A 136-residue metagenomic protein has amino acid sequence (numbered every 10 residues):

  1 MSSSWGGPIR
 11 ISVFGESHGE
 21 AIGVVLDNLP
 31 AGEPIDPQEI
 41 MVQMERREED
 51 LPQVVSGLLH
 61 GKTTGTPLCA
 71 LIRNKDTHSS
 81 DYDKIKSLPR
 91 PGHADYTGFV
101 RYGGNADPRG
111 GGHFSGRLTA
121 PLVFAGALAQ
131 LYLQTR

Functional and structural regions predicted by a protein language model:
M1-R136: Generic N-terminal targeting/processing segments that precede catalytic cores or assembly contacts
